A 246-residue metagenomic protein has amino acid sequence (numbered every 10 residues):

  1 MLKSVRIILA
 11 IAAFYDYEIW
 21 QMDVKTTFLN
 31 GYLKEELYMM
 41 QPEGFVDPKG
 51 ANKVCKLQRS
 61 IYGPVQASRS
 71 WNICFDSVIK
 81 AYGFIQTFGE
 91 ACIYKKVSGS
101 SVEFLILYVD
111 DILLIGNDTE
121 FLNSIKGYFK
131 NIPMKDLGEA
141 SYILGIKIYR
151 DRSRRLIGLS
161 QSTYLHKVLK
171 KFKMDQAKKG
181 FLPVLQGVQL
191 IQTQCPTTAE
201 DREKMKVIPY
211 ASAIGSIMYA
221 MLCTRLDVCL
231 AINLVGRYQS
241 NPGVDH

Functional and structural regions predicted by a protein language model:
M1-H246: Long, low-complexity, charge-biased intrinsically disordered regions
